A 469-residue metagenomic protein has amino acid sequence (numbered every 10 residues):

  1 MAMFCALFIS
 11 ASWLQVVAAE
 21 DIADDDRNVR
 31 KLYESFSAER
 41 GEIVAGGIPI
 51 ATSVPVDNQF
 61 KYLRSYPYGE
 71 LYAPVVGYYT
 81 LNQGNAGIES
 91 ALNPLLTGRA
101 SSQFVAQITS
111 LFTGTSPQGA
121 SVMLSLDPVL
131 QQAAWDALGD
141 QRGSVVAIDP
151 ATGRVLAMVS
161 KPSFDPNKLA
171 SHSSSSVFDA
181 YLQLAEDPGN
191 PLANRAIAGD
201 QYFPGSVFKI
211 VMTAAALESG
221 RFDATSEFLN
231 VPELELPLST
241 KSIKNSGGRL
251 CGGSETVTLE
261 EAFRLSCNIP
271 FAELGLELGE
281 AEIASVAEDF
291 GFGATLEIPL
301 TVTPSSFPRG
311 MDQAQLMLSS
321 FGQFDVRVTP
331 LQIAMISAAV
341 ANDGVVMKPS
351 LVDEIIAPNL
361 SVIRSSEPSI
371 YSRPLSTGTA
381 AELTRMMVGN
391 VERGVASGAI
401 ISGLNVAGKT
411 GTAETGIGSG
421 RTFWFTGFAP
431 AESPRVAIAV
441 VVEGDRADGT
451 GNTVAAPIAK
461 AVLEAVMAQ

Functional and structural regions predicted by a protein language model:
M1-F178, P191, R195-A196, Q201-S206 (+5 more regions): Periplasmic/cell-envelope proteins involved in peptidoglycan metabolism and beta-lactam response
V155-S206, V211-G444, G451: Beta-lactam-recognizing serine transpeptidase/beta-lactamase-like catalytic domain environment
